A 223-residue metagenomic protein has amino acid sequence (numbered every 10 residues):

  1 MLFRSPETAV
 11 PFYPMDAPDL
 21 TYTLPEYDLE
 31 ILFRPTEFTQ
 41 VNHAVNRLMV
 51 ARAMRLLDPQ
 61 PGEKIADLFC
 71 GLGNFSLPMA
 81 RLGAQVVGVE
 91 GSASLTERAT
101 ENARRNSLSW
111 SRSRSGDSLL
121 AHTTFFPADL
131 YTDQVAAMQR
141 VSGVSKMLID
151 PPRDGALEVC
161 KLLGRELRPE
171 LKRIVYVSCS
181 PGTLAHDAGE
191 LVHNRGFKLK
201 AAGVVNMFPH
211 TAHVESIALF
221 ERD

Functional and structural regions predicted by a protein language model:
F3-D223: Rossmann-like S-adenosyl-L-methionine
